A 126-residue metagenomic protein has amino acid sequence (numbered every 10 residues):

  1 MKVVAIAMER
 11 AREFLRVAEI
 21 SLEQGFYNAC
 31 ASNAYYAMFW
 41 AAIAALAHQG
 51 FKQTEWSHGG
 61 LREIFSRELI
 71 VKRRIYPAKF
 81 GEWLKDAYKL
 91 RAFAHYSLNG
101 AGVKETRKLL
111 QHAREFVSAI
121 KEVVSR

Functional and structural regions predicted by a protein language model:
M1-R126: Terminal alpha-helical segments
